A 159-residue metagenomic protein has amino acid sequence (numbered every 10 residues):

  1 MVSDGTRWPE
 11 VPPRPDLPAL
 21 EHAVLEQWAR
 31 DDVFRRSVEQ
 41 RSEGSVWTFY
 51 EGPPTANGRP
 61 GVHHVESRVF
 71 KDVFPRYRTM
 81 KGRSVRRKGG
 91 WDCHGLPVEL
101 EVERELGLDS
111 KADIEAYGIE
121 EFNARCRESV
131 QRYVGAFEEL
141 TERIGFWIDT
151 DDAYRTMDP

Functional and structural regions predicted by a protein language model:
M1-P159: N-terminal, positively charged nucleic-acid-binding surface of large information/translation enzymes
